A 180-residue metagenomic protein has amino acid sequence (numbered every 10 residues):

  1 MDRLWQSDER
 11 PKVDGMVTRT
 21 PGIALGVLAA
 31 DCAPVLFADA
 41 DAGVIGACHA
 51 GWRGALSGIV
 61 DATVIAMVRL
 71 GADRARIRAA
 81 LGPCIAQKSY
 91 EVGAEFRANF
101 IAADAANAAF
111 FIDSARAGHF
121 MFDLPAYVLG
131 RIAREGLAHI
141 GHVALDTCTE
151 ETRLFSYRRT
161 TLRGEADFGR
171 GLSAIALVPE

Functional and structural regions predicted by a protein language model:
M1-E180: Active-site microenvironment for binding and transforming phosphate-containing groups
